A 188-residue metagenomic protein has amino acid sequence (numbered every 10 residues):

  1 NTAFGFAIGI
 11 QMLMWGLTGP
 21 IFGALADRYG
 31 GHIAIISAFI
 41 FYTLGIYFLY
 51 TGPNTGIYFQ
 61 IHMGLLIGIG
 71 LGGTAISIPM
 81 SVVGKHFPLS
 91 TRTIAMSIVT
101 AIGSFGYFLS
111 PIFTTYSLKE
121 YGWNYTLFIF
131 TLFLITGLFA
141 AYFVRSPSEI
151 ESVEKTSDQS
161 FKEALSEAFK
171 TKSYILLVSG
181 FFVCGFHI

Functional and structural regions predicted by a protein language model:
M12-P20, Y107-F108: Residue-level signature of mid-helix packing/kink "hotspots" within the transmembrane helices of 12-pass Major
T18-G30: Helix-to-loop junctions at the C-terminal end of transmembrane segments in multipass secondary transporters
I40-N54: C-terminal ends and interior cores of transmembrane alpha-helices in multi-pass membrane transporters/permeases
G56-T74, F182: Hydrophobic core of transmembrane alpha-helices in multi-pass small-molecule transporters, especially MFS/SLC-type
G73-F87: Intracellular juxtamembrane helix-capping segments at the cytosolic ends of symmetry-related transmembrane helices
I98-E149: Helix-loop-helix hairpin linking two adjacent transmembrane segments in secondary transporters
R145-E163: Flexible cytoplasmic inter-helical loops of multi-pass small-molecule transporters
K172-I188: Extracytoplasmic gate region of multi-pass secondary transporters
